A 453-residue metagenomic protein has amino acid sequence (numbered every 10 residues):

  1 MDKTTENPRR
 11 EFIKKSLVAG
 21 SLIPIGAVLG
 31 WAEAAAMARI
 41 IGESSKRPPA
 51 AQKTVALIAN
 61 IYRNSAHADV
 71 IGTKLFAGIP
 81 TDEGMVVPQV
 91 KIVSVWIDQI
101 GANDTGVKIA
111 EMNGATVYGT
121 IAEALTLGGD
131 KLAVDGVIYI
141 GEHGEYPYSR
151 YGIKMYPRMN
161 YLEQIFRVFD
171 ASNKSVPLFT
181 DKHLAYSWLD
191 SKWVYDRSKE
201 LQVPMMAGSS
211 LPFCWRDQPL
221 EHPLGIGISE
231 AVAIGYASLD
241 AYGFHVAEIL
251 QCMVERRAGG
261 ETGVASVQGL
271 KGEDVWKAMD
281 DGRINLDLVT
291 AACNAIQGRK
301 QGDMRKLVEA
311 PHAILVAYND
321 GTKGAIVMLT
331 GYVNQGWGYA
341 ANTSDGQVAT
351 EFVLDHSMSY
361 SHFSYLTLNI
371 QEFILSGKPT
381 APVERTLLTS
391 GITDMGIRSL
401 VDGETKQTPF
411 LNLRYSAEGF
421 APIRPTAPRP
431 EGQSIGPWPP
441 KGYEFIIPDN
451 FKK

Functional and structural regions predicted by a protein language model:
D2-I23: N-terminal secretory signal peptides and thylakoid transit peptides that target proteins across membranes
E11-K14, A32-L178, Y186, D190-W193 (+7 more regions): N-terminal glycine-/serine-/threonine-rich beta1-alpha1-beta2 phosphate-ribose binding loop of Rossmann-like
I23-P24, D394-D402: Short arginine-rich
I25-L29: Hydrophobic h-region of N-terminal signal peptides that target proteins for export in Gram-negative bacteria
V55, E142, H183-L184, S210-L211 (+3 more regions): An acidic- and aromatic-residue-enriched active-site/binding cleft used to recognize and process polar
H67-A68, K154-L162, A207-S209, Y242-G243 (+1 more regions): Phosphate/oxyanion-binding active-site loops and adjacent basic polyanion-contact surfaces
N173-V254: A contiguous active-site-proximal alpha/beta segment in oxidoreductase catalytic domains
V232-G235, H245-E384, T393-I397, P409-K452: Contiguous beta-strand/loop segments that form the cofactor/metal-binding neighborhood of enzyme cores
